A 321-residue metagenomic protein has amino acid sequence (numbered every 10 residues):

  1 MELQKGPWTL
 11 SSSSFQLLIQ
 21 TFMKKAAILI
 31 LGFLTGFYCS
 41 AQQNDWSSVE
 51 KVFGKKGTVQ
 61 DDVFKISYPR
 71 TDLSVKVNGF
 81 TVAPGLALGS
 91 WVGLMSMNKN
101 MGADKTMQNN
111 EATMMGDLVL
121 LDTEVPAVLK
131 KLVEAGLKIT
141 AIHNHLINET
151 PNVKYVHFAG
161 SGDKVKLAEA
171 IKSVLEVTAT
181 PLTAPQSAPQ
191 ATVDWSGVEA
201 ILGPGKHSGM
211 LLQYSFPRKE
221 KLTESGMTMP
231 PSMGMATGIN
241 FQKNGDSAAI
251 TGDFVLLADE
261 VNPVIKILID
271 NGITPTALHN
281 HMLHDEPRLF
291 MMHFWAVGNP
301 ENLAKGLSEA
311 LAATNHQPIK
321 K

Functional and structural regions predicted by a protein language model:
E2, Q20-A26: Positively charged n-region of N-terminal signal peptides that target proteins for export
I28-F37: Bacterial N-terminal signal peptides
C39-Q43: Boundary at the C-terminal end of the N-terminal hydrophobic targeting segment
S74-S96, E220-K243, L278: Intrinsic, low-complexity N-terminal interaction/targeting segments
K99-M115, K243-T251: Acidic/histidine-rich, surface-exposed loop or edge segments in extracytoplasmic proteins
D122-N148, T228-S232, A258-L283: Extended intrinsically disordered, low-complexity coil regions enriched in Ser, Thr, Gly, Ala and often Pro
D122-T140, T150-T192, A296-P318: Hydrophobic, ordered structural segments
